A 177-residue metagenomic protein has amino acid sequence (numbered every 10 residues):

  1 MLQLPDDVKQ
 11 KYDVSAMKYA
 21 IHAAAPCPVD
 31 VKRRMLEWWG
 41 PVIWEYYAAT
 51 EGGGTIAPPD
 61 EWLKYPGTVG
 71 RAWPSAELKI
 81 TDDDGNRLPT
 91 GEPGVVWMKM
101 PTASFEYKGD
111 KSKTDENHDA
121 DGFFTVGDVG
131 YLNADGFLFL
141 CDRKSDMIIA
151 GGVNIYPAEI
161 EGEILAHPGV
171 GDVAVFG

Functional and structural regions predicted by a protein language model:
L2-Y65, E77, D84-R87: Gly/Ser/Thr-rich phosphate-binding loop
L4, D121, H167-P168: Acidic-histidine catalytic/liganding microenvironments
A16, S75, G169-D172: Glycine-centered tight turns that cap/initiate beta-strands
R33, G67, S112, G162: Active-site phosphate/pyrophosphate- and oxyanion-stabilizing loops and adjacent acidic/basic residues in soluble
A48, R87, M98-M100, F105-E106 (+1 more regions): AMP-binding/adenylate-forming catalytic core of the ANL superfamily
W62-V69, E116: Short, P/G- and charge-enriched loop/turn segments at secondary-structure junctions
R71-S75, N86-N117, V153-I155: Conserved ATP/PPi-binding loop(s) of AMP-dependent carboxylate-activating enzymes
T81-D82, H118, V126, L132: Hydrophobic alpha-helical segments, especially N-terminal targeting/anchoring helices
